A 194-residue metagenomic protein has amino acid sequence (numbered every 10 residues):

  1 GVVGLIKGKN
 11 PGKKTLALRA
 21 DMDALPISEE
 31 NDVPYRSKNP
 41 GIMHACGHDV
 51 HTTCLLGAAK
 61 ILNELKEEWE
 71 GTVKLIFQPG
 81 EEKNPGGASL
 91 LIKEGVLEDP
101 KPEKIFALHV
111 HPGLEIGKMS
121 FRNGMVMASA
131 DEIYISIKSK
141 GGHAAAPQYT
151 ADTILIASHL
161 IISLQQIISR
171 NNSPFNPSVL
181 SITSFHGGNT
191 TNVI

Functional and structural regions predicted by a protein language model:
G1-H44, T53-L56, K60-E70: Acidic/His- and Gly-rich active-site-bordering loop/insert found across diverse amide/peptide-bond hydrolases
V2-G4, L18, H48, L75 (+1 more regions): Hydrophobic/aromatic pocket-lining and membrane-interface residues
L25-P26, N31-M43, V50, E67-V193: Histidine/acidic-residue-rich, glycine-tolerant segments that coordinate divalent metal ions
